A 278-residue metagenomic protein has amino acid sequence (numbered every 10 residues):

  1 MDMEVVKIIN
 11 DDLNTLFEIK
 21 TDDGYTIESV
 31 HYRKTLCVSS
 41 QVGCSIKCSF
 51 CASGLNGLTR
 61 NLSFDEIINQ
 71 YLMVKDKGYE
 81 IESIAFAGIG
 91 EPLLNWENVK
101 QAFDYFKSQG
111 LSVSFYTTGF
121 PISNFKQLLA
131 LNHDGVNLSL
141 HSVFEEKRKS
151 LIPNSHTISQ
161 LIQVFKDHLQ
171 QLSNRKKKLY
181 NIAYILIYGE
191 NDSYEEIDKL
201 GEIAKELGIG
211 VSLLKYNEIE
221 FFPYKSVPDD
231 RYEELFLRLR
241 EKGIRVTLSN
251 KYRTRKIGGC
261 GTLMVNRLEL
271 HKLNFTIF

Functional and structural regions predicted by a protein language model:
M1-V38, F275-F278: Flexible, acidic/Gly-rich N-terminal and inter-domain linker regions that tether and position cofactor-handling modules
M3, L16, I46, N69 (+2 more regions): SAM-dependent transferase fold signal centered on methyltransferase-like domains, encompassing both Class I
I9, L13-E18, N124-K126, N191-D192 (+2 more regions): Short, solvent-exposed polar/charged micro-motifs at secondary-structure junctions
H31-N69: Canonical Radical SAM [4Fe-4S] cluster-binding loop centered on the CxxxCxxC motif and its immediate flanking residues
C44, V211, C260: Residue-level signature of catalytic and energy-coupling elements of molecular machines, predominantly ATP/GTP-dependent
V74-S83, G88-R238, K242: Conserved AdoMet/S-adenosylmethionine-binding subsite of the radical SAM
L248-R255: Acidic carboxylate-rich catalytic motifs and surrounding loops in phosphoryl-/glycosyl-chemistry enzymes
R255-F278: Radical SAM enzyme core and accessory elements
